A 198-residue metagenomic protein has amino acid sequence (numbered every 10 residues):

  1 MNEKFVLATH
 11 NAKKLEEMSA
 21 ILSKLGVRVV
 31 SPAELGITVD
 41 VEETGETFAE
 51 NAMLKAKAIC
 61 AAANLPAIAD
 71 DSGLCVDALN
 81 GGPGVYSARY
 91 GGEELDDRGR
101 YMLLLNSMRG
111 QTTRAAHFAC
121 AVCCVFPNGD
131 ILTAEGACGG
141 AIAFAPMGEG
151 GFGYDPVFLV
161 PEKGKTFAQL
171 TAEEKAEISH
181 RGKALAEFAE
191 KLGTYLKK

Functional and structural regions predicted by a protein language model:
N2-V6, A12-K198: Anionic-ligand binding patches
